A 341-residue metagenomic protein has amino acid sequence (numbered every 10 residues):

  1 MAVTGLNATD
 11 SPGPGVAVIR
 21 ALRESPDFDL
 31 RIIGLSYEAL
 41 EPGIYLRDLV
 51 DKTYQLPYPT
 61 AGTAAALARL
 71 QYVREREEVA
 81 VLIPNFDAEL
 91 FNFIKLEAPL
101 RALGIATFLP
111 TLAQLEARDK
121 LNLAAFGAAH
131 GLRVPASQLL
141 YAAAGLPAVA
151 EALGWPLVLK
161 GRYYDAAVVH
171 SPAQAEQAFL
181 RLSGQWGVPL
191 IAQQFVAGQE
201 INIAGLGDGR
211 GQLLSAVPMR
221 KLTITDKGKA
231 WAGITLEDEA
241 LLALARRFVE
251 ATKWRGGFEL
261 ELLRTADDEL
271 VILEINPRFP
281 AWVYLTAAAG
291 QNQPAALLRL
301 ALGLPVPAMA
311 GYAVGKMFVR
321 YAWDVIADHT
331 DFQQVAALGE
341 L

Functional and structural regions predicted by a protein language model:
M1-F108: ATP-binding N-terminal substructure of ATP-dependent carboxylate-amine bond-forming enzymes
S36-E41, D87-E89, A113, G209-Q212 (+1 more regions): Short glycine-enriched loops at secondary-structure junctions
A113-A197, D208-Q212, E239, A243: Active-site nucleotide/adenylate-binding loops and adjacent lid/helix of ATP-dependent enzymes
A173, L180, Q193-K253, G257-F258 (+3 more regions): ATP-dependent carboxylate/phosphate-activation module, predominantly the ATP-grasp catalytic core and closely related
R255-L260, P307-A313: Flexible, glycine/charged-enriched surface loops at secondary-structure junctions
D268-L270: Conserved protein kinase catalytic/activation segment
